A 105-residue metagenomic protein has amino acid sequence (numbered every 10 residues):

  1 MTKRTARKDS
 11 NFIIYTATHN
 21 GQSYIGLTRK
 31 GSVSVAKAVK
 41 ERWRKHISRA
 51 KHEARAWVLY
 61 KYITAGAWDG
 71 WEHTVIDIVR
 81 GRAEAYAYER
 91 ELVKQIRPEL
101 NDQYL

Functional and structural regions predicted by a protein language model:
M1-D9, W68-L105: Boundary/linker segments flanking structured domains
M1-K37, A83-A87: GIY-YIG nuclease catalytic motif and its immediate N-terminal context
I13, Q22, V58-Y60, D102: Intrinsically disordered, low-complexity segments enriched in small/polar residues
R29-R82: Conserved short loop/helix modules at catalytic or binding sites in compact beta-alpha or helix-hairpin-helix contexts
